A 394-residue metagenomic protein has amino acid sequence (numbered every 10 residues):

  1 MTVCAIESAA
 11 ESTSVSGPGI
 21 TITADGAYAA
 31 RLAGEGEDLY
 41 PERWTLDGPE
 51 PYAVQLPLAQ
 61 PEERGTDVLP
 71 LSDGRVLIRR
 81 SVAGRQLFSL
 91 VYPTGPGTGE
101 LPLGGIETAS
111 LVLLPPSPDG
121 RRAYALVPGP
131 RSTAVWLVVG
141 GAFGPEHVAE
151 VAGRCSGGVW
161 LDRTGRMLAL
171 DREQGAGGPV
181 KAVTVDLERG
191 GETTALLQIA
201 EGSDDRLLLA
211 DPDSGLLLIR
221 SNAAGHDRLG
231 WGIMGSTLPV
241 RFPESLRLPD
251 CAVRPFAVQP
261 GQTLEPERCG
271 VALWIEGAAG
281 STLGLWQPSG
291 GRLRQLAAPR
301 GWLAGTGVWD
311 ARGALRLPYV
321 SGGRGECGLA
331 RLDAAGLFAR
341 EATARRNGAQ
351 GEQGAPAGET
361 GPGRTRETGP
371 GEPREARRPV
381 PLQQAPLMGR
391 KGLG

Functional and structural regions predicted by a protein language model:
M1-R43, R312, S321-G328, L332-G394: Sequence/structural signature of beta-propeller modules and their immediately flanking N-terminal secretory/stalk
T2-R79, L111-P115, Q262-T263, L273-W274: Beta-strand-rich domains and repeat architectures in extracellular enzymes and scaffolds, especially beta-propellers
T2-S12, E50-Q60, P96-S110, F143-E150 (+4 more regions): A short beta-strand motif characteristic of beta-propeller blades
S14-I22, L58-D73, G105-P118, E150-R163 (+3 more regions): Repeated scaffold domains used in trafficking and secretory/extracellular systems, primarily beta-propellers
D25-G34, L39-P41, S72-S81, D119-P128 (+6 more regions): Short beta-strand elements that form the blades of beta-propeller/WD-repeat-like and other beta-sheet-rich scaffold
L32-G34, L218-G230, M234, R241-G290: Loop/turn-rich, solvent-exposed surfaces of beta-rich toroidal or solenoidal domains
E35-W44, V82-V91, R122-Y124, P130-W136 (+5 more regions): Structural motif
R131-L218: Solenoidal tandem-repeat scaffolds enriched in leucines and small polar residues
